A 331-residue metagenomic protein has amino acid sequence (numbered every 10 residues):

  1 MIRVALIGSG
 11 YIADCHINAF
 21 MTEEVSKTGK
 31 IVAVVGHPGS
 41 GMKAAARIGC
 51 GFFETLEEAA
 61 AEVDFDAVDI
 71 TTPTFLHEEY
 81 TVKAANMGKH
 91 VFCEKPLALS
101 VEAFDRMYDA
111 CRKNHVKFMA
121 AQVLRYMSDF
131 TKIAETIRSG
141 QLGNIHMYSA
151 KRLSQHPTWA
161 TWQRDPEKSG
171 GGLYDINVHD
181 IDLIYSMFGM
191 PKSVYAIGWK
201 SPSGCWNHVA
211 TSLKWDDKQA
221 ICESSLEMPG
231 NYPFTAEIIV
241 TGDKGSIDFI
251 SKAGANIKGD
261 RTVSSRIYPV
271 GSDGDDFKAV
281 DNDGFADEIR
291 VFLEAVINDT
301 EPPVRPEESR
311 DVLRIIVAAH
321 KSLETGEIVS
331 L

Functional and structural regions predicted by a protein language model:
M1, L6, V35, A67-T72 (+3 more regions): C-terminal helix-rich "cap/oligomerization" subdomain common to oxidoreductases
M1-I48: N-terminal Rossmann-like dinucleotide-binding module
I2, D105-V123, N144-Y148: Rossmann-fold dehydrogenase core element
A13, E54, C93, F118-A120 (+1 more regions): Hydrophobic residues in well-ordered beta-strands that form the structural core
H16, I48-A110: Beta-loop-alpha module in the N-terminal Rossmann-like domain of NAD(P)-dependent dehydrogenases, especially those
L124-S203, V209-A210, Q219, G326: Predominantly a Rossmann-like dinucleotide-binding segment in NAD(P)-dependent oxidoreductases
I181-N256, A279, A286-N298: Contiguous beta-strand/loop segments that form the cofactor/metal-binding neighborhood of enzyme cores
